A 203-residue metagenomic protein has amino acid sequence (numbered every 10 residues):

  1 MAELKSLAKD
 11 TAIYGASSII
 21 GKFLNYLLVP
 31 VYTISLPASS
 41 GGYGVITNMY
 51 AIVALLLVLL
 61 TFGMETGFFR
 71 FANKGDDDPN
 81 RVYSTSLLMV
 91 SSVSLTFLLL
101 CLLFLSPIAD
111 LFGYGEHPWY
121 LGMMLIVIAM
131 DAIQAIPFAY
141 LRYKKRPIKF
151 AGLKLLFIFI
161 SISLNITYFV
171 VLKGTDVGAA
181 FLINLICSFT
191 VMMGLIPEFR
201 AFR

Functional and structural regions predicted by a protein language model:
A2-K5, T33-Y43, L56-V90, Y140-K149: Transmembrane-helix boundary and interhelical linker motifs in polytopic inner-membrane proteins
L4-L27, L87, S91-S92, L121-L125 (+2 more regions): Hydrophobic faces of transmembrane alpha-helices in multi-pass small-molecule transporters and flippases across diverse
S6-E65, S94, L98-L102, V127 (+1 more regions): Signature of the first transmembrane helix
I34, G113, Y143, V170-K173: Membrane-helix boundary and inter-helical linker elements of multi-pass secondary transporters
L55, L99, G113-P137, L155 (+2 more regions): Alpha-helical transmembrane segments of multi-pass membrane proteins
T96-Y114: Short membrane-interface helical motifs at transmembrane helix boundaries in multi-pass membrane transporters
P118, G122, A151-F202: Hydrophobic alpha-helical transmembrane segments
